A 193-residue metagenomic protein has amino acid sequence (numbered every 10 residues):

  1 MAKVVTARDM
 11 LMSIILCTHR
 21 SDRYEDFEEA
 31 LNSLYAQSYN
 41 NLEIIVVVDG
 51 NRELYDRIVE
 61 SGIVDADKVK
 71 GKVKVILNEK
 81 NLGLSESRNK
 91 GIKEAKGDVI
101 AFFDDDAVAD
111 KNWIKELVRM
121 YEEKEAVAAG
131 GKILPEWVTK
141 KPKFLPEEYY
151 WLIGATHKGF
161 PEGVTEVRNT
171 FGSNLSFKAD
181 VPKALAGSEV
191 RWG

Functional and structural regions predicted by a protein language model:
M1-Y35: N-proximal low-complexity "stem/linker" segments adjacent to membrane-targeting elements
L31-L77: Acidic donor-binding segment of Leloir-type glycosyltransferases
N78-A95: Glycine-rich, basic loop-to-helix element that forms the pyrophosphate-binding segment of sugar-nucleotide handling
K96-G97, F171-A186: Conserved nucleotide-sugar donor-binding and metal-coordinating catalytic region shared by glycosyltransferases
I100: Short aromatic/hydrophobic "clamp" motif used to bind/position activated sugar donors
D104-V108: The conserved acidic donor/metal-binding loop of glycosyltransferases
N112-L145: Conserved donor NDP-sugar-binding/catalytic core segment of glycosyltransferases
E148-V167: Short, flexible, basic/aromatic active-site loop/helix in glycosyltransferases
